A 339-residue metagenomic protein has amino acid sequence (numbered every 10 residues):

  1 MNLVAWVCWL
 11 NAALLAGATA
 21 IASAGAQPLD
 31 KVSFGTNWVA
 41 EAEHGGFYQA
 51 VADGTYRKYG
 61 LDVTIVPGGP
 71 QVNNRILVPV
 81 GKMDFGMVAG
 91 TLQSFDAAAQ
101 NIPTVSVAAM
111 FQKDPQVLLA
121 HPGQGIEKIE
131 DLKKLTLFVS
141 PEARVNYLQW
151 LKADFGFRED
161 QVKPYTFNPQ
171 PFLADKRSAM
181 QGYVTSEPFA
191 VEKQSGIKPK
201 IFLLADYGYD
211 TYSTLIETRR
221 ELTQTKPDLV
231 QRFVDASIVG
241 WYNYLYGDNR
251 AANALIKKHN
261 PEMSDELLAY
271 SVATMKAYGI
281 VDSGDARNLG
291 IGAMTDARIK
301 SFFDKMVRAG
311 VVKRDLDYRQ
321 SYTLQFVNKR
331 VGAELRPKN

Functional and structural regions predicted by a protein language model:
N2-A20: Bacterial N-terminal signal peptides
A22-A26: Boundary at the C-terminal end of the N-terminal hydrophobic targeting segment
Q27-T185, L204, D210: Short, glycine-/small- and polar/acidic-enriched structural segments that line small-molecule recognition paths
T55-K58, F155-F157, S195-G196, E262-D265 (+1 more regions): Short helix-capping segments at alpha-helix termini
T64, V72-N73, A205-D206, A269-K276 (+1 more regions): Short linear loop/turn motifs
L92, Q124, F167-S264: Pocket-lining segment of extracytoplasmic ligand-binding domains
Q224-V311: Secondary-structure end/capping motifs
D296-N339: Conserved C-terminal helix/tail region of periplasmic/extracytoplasmic solute-binding proteins
